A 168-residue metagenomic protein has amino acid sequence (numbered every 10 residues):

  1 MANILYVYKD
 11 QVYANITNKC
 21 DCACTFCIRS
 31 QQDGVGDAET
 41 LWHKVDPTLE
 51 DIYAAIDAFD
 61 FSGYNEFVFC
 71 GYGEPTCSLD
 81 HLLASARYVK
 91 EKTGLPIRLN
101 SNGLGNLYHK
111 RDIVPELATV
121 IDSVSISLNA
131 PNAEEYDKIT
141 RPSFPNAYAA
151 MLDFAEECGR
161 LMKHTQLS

Functional and structural regions predicted by a protein language model:
A2-T48: Canonical Radical SAM [4Fe-4S] cluster-binding loop centered on the CxxxCxxC motif and its immediate flanking residues
V12-A14, F67, I97-L99, V124-I126 (+1 more regions): Hydrophobic faces of well-ordered beta-strands that scaffold small-molecule active sites in alpha/beta enzyme cores
D37-E50, G71-D80, D137-D153: Conserved non-cysteine loop/helix-boundary elements of the Radical SAM core domain that shape
T40-A54, P75-T119, A130-P131: Canonical radical SAM enzyme core domain
P47-Y72: Short Fe-S-cluster ligation motifs
S85-T93, M151-L161: Alpha-helix-loop-beta-strand connector modules within alpha/beta enzyme cores
N100-N106, P142-S143, F154-S168: Conserved strand-turn element in the central/C-terminal portion of the radical SAM core barrel that lines
I121-E135: Histidine/lysine/aspartate-rich catalytic loop segments that bind and position anionic ligands
